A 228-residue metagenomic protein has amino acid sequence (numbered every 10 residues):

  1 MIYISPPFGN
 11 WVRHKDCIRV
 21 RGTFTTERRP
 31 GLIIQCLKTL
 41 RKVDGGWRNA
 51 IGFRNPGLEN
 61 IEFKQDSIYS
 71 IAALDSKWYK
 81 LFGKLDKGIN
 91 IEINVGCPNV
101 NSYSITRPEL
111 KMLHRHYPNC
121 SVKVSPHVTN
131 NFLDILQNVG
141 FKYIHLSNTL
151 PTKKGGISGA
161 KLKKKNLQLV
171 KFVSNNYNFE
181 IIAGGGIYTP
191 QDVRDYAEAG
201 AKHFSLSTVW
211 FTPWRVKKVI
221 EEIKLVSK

Functional and structural regions predicted by a protein language model:
M1-S76: N-terminal capping/small domains of soluble enzymes
I2-P6, C17-G22, S67-I71, I89-I93 (+4 more regions): Hydrophobic faces of well-ordered beta-strands that scaffold small-molecule active sites in alpha/beta enzyme cores
S5-P6, A50, S102, S125 (+3 more regions): Glycine- and other small-residue-rich loops at beta-strand/loop junctions that grip anionic moieties
R13, K77-L85, H127-V139, K171-A183 (+1 more regions): Catalytic cores of alpha/beta
G22-R29, I91-C97, Y143-K153, I187 (+1 more regions): Glycine-rich phosphate-binding active-site loops on the catalytic face of alpha/beta enzymes
E62-Q65, L110-Y117, Q137, V170-N176 (+1 more regions): Surface-exposed amphipathic alpha-helices with a cationic face
L81-L110: Hydrophobic alpha-helical segments and helix pairs
V95-I105, P126, N130-F179, P213-E221: Glycine/Thr-rich beta-alpha phosphate-binding loop at enzyme active sites
